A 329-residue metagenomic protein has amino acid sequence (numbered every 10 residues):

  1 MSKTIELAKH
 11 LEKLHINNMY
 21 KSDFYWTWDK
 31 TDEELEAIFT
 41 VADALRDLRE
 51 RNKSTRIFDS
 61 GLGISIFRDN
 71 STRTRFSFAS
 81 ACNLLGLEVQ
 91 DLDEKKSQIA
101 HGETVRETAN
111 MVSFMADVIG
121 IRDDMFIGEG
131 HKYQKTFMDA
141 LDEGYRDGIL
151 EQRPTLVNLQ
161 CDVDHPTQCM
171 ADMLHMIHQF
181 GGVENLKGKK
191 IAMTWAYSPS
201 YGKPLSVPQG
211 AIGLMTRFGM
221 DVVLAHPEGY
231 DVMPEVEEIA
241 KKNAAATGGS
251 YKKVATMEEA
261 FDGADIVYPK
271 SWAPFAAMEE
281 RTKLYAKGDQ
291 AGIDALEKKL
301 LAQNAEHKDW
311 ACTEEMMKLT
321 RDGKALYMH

Functional and structural regions predicted by a protein language model:
S2-F76, S80: Positively charged, low-complexity intrinsically disordered leader regions
R56-I177: Phosphate/diphosphate ligand-binding glycine-rich loop within oxidoreductases
I57-G63, K187-K189, K324: Phosphate-coordination loops involved in phosphoryl transfer and adenosine-cofactor binding
R68-S80, I177-A291: Glycine-rich phosphate/diphosphate-binding loop of Rossmann-like nucleotide-binding domains
E103-E107, L205-G210, L284, D309-C312: Charged helix-capping and loop-helix junction motifs
D147-P154, M220, L319-M328: A short helix->loop->beta-strand "cap" motif at the edges of active sites that frequently abuts
K270-M328: Glycine-rich phosphate/nucleotide-binding loop
